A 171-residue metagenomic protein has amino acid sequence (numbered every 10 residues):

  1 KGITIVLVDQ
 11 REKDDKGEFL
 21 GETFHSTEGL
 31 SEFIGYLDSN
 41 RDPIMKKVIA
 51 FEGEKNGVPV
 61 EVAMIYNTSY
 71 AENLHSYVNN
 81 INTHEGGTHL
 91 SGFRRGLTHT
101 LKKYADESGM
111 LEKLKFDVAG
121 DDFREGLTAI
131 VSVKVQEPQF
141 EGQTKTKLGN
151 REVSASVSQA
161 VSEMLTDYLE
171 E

Functional and structural regions predicted by a protein language model:
K1-Q143: GHKL/Histidine-kinase-like ATPase module
P138-A155: Short, low-complexity, polybasic intrinsically disordered segments
R151-E171: Flexible helix-coil linker/hinge segments at domain or subdomain boundaries
